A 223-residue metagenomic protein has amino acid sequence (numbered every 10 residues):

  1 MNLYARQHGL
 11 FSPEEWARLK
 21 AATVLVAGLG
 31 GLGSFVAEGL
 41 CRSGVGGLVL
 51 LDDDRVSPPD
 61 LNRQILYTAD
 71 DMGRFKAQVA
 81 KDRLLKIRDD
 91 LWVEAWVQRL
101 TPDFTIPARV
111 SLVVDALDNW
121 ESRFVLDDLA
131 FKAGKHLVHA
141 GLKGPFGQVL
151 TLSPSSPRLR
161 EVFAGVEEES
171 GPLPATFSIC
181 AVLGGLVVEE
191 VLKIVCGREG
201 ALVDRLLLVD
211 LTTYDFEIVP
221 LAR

Functional and structural regions predicted by a protein language model:
M1-L25, R160-V162: N-terminal charged helix/coil linker that caps or initiates catalytic domains
V26-G28, L51: Conserved N-terminal Rossmann-fold NAD(P)-binding element of oxidoreductases
L32: Hydrophobic/small residue at the entry helix of a nucleotide-binding pocket
V36-A37, A80: Hydrophobic residues within alpha-helices that form the first helical element adjacent to the glycine-rich loop
V45-R88: Glycine-rich phosphate-binding loop and adjoining beta1-alpha1-beta2 segment of Rossmann-like nucleotide-binding folds
W96-D103: Conserved SAM/SAH-binding loop
I106-L112, A116-R223: Glycine-rich phosphate/adenylate-binding loop
